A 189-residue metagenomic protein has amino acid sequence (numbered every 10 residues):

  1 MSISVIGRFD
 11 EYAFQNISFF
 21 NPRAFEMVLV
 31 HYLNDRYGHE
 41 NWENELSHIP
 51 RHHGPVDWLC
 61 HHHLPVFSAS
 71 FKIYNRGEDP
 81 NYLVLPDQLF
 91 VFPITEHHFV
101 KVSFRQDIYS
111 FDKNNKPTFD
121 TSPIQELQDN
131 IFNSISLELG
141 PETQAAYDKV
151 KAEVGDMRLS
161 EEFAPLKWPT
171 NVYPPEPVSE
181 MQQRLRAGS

Functional and structural regions predicted by a protein language model:
M1-R36, E40, H52-D156: Short, well-structured beta-strand
R36-I49, F163-P165: Mature extracellular or exoplasmic CAP/SCP-family domains and secreted bioactive peptides
D148-S189: Acidic, Ser/Thr-rich low-complexity intrinsically disordered segments
